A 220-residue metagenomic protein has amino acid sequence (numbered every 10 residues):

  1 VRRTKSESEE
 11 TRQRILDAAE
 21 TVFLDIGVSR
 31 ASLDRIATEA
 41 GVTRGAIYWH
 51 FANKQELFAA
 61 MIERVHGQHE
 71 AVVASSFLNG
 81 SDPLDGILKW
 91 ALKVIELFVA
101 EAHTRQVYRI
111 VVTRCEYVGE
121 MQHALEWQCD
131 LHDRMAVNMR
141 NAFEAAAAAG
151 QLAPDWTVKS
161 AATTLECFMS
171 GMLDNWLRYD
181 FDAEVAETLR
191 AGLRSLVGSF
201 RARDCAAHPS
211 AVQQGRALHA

Functional and structural regions predicted by a protein language model:
V1-E10, D204-A220: N-terminal intrinsically disordered/low-complexity leader segments
V1-I26, R30-V42, E56-A59: Basic, helix-initiating cap at the start of DNA-binding domains
L24, Y48-A52, A60, R64: Base-recognition residues in the alpha-helical recognition helix of bacterial helix-turn-helix
G45: Key DNA-contact positions within bacterial/archaeal DNA-binding proteins
A60, A74-Q106, V158-L165, C205-A206 (+1 more regions): Hydrophobic alpha-helical connector segments
L78-G80, Q122, H132-A161, W176 (+1 more regions): Hydrophobic alpha-helical bundle segments that form small-molecule/ligand-binding pockets
E96-N141, Q151: Short secondary-structure transition hinges
I110, W156-N175, E187-L196, H219: Hydrophobic alpha-helical segments that form the core of small-molecule binding pockets and/or dimer interfaces
